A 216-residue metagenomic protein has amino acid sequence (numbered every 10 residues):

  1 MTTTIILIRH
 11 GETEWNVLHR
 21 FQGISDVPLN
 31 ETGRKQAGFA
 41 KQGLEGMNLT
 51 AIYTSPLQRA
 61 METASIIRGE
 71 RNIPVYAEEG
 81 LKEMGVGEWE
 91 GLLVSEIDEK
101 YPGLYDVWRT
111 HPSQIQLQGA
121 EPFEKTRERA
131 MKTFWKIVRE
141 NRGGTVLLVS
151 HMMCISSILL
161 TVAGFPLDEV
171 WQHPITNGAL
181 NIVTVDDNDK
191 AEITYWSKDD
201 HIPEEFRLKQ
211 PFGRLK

Functional and structural regions predicted by a protein language model:
M1-T3, G87-D98, R139, G144 (+1 more regions): Acidic, low-complexity terminal tails and accessory targeting/binding regions of phosphate-metabolizing enzymes
I5, G144-M153: Generic beta-sheet signal
I6, Y76-E78, T194: General small-molecule cofactor/ligand-binding pocket signal
I6-I66, Q116-M131: Loop-to-helix element that buttresses phosphate recognition and phosphoryl-transfer chemistry
G11, M152, D199: Active-site metal-binding loops of divalent metal-dependent hydrolases
E14, R59-M61, E83-G85, V146 (+1 more regions): Short, active-site-adjacent cap segments at secondary-structure transitions
G38-Y105: Phosphate-coordination/substrate-recognition cap region in phosphate-metabolizing enzymes
I66, S157, T161: Active-site signature of alpha/beta-hydrolase-fold catalytic machinery across serine- and Asp/Cys-nucleophile hydrolases
